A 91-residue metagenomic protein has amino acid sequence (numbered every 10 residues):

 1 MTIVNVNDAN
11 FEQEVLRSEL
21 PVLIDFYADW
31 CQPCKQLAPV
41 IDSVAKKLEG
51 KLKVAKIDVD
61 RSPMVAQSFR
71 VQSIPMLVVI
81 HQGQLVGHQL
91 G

Functional and structural regions predicted by a protein language model:
T2, N7, Y27, K53-A55: Conserved Rossmann-like nucleotide-binding pocket used by diverse enzymes that bind dinucleotide cofactors
I3-V22, P63: A short beta-strand-turn-helix
E19, Y27-W30, S73: Short pre-active-site segment immediately N-terminal to redox-active cysteine/selenocysteine motifs in thiol-based
L23-I24, V54, L77: Hydrophobic beta-strand anchors of alpha/beta hydrolase catalytic cores
C31-C34, L77: The canonical Cys-X-X-Cys-His
P33-E49: Typically the conserved alpha-helix immediately C-terminal to a functionally engaged Cys/Sec in thioredoxin-like
I57-A66: Structural microenvironment flanking redox-active thiols in thiol-disulfide oxidoreductases
Q72-G91: Non-catalytic, surface beta->alpha helical segment in thiol-disulfide oxidoreductase systems
